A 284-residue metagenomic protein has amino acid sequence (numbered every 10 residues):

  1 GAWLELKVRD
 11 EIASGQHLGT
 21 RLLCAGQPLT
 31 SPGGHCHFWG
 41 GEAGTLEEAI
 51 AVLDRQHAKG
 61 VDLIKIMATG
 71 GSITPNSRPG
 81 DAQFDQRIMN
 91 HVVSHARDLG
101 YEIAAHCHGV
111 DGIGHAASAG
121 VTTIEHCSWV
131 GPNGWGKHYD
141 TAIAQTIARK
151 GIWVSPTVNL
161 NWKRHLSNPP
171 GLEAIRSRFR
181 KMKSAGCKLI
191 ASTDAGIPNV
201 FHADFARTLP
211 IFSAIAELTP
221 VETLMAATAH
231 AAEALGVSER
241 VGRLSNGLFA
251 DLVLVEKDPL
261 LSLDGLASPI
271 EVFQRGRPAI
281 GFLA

Functional and structural regions predicted by a protein language model:
G1-Y101, I143-K163: Divalent-metal coordination cores built from histidine and acidic residues
L18-G19, C24, V121-G131: Short hydrophobic/aromatic-enriched beta-strand-loop microsegments
L22, G60, I64, A96 (+8 more regions): Divalent metal-coordination and catalytic microenvironments
G80-N90, H138-T141, P169-S177, A206-T208: Charged helix-capping and loop-helix junction motifs
G109-S118: Catalytic cores of alpha/beta
A117-T123, A148-W153, A185-K188: Glycine-enriched alpha-helix->loop->beta-strand junction motifs that scaffold or abut catalytic
E173-D258: His/Asp/Glu-enriched, well-ordered alpha-helical/loop segment that forms or immediately abuts the divalent-metal
A229, N246-A284: C-terminal cap of metal-dependent C-N hydrolases
